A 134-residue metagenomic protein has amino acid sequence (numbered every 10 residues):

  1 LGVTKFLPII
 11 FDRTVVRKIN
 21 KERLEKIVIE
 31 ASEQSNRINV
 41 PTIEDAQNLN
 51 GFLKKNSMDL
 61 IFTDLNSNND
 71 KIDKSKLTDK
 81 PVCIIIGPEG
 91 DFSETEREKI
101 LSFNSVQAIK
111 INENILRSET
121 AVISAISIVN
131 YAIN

Functional and structural regions predicted by a protein language model:
L1-D59: RNA substrate-binding interface of SAM-dependent RNA methyltransferases
I10, D45, D64-L65, I86: Short, structured patches in soluble enzyme cores that scaffold and shape functional sites
V15-V16, D70, S118: Generic structural signal for helix capping and beta-alpha/helix-loop junctions
I43, L60-F62, V106-K110: Conserved beta-strand scaffold positions in the cores of enzyme catalytic domains, especially in NTP/NDP-utilizing
A46-T78: A mid-sequence, solvent-exposed acidic-amphipathic segment
N66-S67, E89-D91, E113-L116: Short, acidic/turn-prone active-site loops that include or flank metal/cofactor- and phosphate-binding residues
P81-K99: A C-terminal functional module that forms or caps the active site or interfaces directly with catalytic machinery
E94-N134: Structured adenosyl-cofactor binding patch, chiefly the S-adenosyl-L-methionine
